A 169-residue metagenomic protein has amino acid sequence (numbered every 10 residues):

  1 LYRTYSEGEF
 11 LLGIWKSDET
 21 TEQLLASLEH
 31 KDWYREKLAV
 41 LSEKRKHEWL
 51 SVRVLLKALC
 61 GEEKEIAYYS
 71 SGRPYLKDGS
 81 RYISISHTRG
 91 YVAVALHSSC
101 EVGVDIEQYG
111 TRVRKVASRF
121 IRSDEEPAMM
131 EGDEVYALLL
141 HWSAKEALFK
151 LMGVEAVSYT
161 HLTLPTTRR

Functional and structural regions predicted by a protein language model:
L1-L162, R168-R169: Core catalytic alpha/beta fold that binds nucleotide/phospho-ligands
